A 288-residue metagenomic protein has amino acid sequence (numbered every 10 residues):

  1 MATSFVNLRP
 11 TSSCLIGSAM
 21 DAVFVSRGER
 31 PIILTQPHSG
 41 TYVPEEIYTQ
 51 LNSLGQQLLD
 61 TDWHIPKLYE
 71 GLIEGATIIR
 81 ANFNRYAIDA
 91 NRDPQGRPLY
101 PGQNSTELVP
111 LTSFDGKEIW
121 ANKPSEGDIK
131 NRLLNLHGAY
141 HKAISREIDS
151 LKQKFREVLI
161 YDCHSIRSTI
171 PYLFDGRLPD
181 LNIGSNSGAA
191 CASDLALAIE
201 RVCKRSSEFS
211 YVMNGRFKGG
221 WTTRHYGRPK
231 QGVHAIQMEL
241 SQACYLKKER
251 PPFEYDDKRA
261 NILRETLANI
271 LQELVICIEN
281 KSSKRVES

Functional and structural regions predicted by a protein language model:
A2-I160, S165-S288: N-terminal catalytic or cofactor-binding beta/alpha core of small enzyme domains
